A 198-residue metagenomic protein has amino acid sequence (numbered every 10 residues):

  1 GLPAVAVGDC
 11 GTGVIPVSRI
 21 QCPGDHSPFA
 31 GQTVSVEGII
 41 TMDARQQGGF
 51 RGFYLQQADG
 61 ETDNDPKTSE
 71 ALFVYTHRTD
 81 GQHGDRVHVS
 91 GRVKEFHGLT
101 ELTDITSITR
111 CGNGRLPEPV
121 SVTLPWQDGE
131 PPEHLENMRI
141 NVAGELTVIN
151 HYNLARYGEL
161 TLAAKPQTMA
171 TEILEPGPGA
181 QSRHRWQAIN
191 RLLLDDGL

Functional and structural regions predicted by a protein language model:
L2-L198: Extended non-catalytic accessory segments flanking core domains
